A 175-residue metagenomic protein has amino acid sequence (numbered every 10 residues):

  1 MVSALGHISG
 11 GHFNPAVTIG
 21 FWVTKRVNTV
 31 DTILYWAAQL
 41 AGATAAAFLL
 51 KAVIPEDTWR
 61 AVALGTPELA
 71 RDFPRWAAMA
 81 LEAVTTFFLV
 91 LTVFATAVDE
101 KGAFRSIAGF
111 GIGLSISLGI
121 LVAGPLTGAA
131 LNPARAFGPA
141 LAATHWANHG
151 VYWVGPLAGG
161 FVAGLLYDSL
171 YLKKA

Functional and structural regions predicted by a protein language model:
M1-A175: Membrane-interface helix-loop junctions and terminal tails of multi-pass membrane proteins
